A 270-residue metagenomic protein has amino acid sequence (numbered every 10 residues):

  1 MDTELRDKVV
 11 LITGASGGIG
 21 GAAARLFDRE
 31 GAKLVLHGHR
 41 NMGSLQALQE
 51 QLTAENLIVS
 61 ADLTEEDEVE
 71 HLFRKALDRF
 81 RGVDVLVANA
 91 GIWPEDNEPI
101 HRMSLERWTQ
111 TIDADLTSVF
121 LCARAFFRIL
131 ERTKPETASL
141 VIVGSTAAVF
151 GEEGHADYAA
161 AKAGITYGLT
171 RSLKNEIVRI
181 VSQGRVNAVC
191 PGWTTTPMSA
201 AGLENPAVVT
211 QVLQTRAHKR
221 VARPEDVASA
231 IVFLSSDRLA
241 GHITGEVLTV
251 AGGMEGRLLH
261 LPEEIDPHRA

Functional and structural regions predicted by a protein language model:
S16-G17: Conserved glycine-rich cofactor-binding loop
E30-Q46: Conserved glycine-rich Rossmann-like NAD(P)H-binding loop of the short-chain dehydrogenase/reductase
D96-I100, S104-I112, V212: Substrate-binding pocket helix/loop in short-chain dehydrogenase/reductase
N97, L239, T244-A270: Short C-terminal tail/terminal secondary-structure segment of NAD(P)H-dependent dehydrogenase/reductase domains
S139, I180-R185, L239-T244: Short, small/polar-rich loop/turn modules that mediate ligand/substrate recognition or access, typified
S145: Residue(s) in the substrate-gating loop at a strand-loop-helix junction that position the organic substrate next
A188-V189, A207-I243, L248-G252: C-terminal helical subdomain
